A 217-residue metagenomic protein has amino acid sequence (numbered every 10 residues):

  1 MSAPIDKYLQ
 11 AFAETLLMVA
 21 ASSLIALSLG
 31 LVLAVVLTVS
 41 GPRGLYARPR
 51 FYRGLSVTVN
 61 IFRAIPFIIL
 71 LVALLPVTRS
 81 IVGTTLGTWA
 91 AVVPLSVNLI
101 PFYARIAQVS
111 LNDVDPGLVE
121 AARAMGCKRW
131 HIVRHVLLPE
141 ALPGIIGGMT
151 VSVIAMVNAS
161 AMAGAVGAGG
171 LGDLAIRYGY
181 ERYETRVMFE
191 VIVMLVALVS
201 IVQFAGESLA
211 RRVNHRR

Functional and structural regions predicted by a protein language model:
Y8-V39: Transmembrane alpha-helix signature in integral membrane proteins
Q10, E14-M18, R63, F67-F102 (+1 more regions): Loop-to-helix entry region at the N-terminal start of transmembrane alpha-helices in multi-pass membrane transporters
L16, A20, K128-M162: Transmembrane alpha-helices
S28-L33, W89-V93, V97-V119, M149-T150 (+2 more regions): Membrane-embedded alpha-helices of multi-pass transport/permease systems
V36-A73, L95, I100, R105-V109: Cytoplasmic-entry segments and transmembrane alpha-helices of multi-pass inner-membrane transporters
V36-P42, F189-R217: C-terminal transmembrane helix and the adjacent membrane-cytosol boundary/short C-terminal tail of inner/organellar
I106-I145, A175, H215: Short cytoplasmic-facing helical segments at TM-TM junctions of multi-pass membrane proteins
A159-F189, V193-M194, N214: Glycine-rich helix-loop "coupling/hinge" segments at transmembrane-helix boundaries in multipass transporters
